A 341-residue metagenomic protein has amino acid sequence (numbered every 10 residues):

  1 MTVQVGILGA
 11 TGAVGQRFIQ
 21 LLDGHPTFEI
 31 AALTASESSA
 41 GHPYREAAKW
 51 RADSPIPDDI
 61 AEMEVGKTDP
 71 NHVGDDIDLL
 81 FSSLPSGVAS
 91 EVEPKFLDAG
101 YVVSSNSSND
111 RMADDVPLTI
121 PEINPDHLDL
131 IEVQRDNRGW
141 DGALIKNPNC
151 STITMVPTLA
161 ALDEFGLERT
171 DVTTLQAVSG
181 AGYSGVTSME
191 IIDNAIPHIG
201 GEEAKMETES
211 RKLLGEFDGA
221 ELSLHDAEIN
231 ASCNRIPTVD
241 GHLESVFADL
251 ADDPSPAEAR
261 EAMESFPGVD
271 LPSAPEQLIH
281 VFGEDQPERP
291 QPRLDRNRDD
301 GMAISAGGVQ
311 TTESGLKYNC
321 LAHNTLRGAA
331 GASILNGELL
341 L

Functional and structural regions predicted by a protein language model:
M1-I191, A195-P197, E228, R298 (+5 more regions): N-terminal Rossmann-like NAD(P) cofactor-binding subdomain of oxidoreductases, focused on the glycine-rich
L80, S179-L341: Charged docking surfaces used in two-component/phosphorelay signaling
